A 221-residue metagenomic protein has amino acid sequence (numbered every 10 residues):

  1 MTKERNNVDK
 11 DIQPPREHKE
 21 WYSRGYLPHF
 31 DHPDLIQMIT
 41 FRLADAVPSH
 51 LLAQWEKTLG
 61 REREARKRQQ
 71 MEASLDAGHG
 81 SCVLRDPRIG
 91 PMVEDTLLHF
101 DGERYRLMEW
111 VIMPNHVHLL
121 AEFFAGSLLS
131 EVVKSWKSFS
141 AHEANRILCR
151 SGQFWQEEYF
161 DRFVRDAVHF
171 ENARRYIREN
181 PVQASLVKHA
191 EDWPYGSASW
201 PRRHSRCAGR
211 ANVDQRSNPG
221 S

Functional and structural regions predicted by a protein language model:
M1-S221: Short catalytic/metal-binding and nucleic-acid-binding patches
